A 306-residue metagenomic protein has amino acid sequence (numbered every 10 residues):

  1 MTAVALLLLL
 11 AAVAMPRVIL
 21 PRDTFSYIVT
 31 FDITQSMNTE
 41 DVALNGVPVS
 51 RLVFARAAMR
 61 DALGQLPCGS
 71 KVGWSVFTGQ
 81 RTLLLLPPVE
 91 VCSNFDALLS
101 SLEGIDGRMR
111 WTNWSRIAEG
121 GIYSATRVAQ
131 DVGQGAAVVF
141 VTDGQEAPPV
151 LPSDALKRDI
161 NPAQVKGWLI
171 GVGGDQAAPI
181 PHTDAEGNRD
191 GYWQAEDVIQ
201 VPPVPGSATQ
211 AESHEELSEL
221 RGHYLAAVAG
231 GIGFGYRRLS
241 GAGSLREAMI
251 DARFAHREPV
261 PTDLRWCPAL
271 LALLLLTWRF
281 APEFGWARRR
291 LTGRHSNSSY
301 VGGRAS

Functional and structural regions predicted by a protein language model:
M1-D23, I250-S306: C-terminal signal-anchor/stop-transfer transmembrane helix together with its immediate cytosolic, Lys/Arg-enriched
V18-Q35: Alpha-helical transmembrane signal-anchor/signal-peptide segments
T24-F25, M37-K71, E90-N94: …and closely analogous acidic/polar surface helices at protein-protein or active-site interfaces in A-domain-like
I33-L44, F77-T78, L102-G107, S207: Acidic/histidine-rich, surface-exposed loop or edge segments in extracytoplasmic proteins
D41-S50, L84-P88, I105-W114, A211-E216 (+1 more regions): Second-shell loop/turn segments in exported
K71-I105, V128, E247-A248: Short beta-strand-loop
L83, E103, R108-M109, S115-I170 (+2 more regions): Exposed acidic/Ser/Thr-rich ligand/metal-binding surfaces
N161-G285: Von Willebrand factor type A / integrin I
